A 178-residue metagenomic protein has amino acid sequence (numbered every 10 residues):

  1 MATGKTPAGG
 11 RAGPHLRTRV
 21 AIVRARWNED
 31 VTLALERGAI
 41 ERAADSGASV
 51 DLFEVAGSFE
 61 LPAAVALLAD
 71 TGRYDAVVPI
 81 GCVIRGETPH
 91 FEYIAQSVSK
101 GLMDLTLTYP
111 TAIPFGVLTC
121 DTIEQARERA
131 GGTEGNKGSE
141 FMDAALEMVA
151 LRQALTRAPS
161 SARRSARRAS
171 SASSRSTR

Functional and structural regions predicted by a protein language model:
M1-A8, A130, L155-R178: Polybasic, lysine-enriched low-complexity intrinsically disordered terminal tails
G10-V55: Glycine-rich phosphate/diphosphate-binding loop of Rossmann-like nucleotide-binding domains
R26-W27, V55-S58, G81-V83, L118-T122: Short, ordered loop/turn segments at secondary-structure junctions
R42-G72, R163: Active-site rim loops that border cofactor/substrate pockets in soluble metabolic enzymes
A64-L102, T106: Glycine-rich phosphate-binding loop
E87-T88, I123-G135, A150: Phosphate/ribose-phosphate-bearing ligand recognition and processing surfaces, centered on ADP-ribose/NAD(+/P+) systems
E92-T119, E124, K137-E140: Short, acidic/small-residue loops that bind anionic groups at enzyme active sites
G135-R168: A charged, well-structured terminal subsegment
